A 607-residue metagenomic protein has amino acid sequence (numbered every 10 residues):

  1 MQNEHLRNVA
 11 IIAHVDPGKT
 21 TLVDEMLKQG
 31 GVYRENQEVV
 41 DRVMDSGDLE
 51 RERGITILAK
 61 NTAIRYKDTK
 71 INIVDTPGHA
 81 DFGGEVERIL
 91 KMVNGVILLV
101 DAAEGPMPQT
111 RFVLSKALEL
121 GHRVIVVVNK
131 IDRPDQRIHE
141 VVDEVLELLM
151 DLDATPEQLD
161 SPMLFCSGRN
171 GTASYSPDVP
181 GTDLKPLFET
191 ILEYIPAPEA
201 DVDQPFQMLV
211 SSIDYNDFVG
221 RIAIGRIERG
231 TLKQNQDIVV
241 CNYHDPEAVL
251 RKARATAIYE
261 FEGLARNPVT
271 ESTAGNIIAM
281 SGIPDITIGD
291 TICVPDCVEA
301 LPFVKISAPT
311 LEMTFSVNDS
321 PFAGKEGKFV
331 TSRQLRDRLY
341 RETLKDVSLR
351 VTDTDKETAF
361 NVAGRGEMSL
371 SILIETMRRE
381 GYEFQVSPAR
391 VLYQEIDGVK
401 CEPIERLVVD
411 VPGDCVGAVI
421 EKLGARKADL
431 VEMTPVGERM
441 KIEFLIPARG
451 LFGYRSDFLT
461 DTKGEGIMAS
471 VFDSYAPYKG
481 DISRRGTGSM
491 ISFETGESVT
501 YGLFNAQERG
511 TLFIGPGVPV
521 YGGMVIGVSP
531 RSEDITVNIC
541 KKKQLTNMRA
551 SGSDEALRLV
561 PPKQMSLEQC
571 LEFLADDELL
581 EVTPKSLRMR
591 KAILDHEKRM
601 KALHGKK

Functional and structural regions predicted by a protein language model:
M1-V100, E104, E144, I213-N216: P-loop NTPase switch module centered on the Walker A-proximal segment
E38-D41, V126, L152-L164, P198-L209 (+9 more regions): Interdomain boundary/hinge elements
R123, R133-E193: Canonical P-loop GTPase G-domain recognition
S167, T354-S369: Short glycine/threonine-rich beta-strand-turn micro-motifs
Q207-M313, A323-K325, T487, G496-T546 (+2 more regions): Conserved nucleotide-binding/hydrolysis modules and their immediate coupling elements across P-loop/ASCE NTPase motors
T231, I283-D285, G364-L370, G413-V416 (+1 more regions): Helix N-cap motif at beta-to-alpha junctions
F261-V269, C401, I446, L459-A575 (+1 more regions): Long insertion/accessory domains within large nucleic-acid-processing enzymes
S320-T343, A556, V560: A short, contiguous, amphipathic alpha-helix enriched in charged residues
